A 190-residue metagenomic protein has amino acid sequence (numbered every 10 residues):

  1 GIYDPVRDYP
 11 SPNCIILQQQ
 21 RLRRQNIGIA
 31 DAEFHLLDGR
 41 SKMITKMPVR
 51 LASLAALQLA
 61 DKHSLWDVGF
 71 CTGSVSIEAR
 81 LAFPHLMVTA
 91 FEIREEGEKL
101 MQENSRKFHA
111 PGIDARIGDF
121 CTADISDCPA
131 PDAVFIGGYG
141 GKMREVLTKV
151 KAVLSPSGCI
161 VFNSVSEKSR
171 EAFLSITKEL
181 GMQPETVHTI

Functional and structural regions predicted by a protein language model:
G1-R40: A contiguous loop/helix-start segment that scaffolds small-molecule binding in enzyme catalytic cores
I44-D61: Conserved alpha-helix/loop element of class I SAM-dependent methyltransferases that forms part of the SAM/SAH-binding
K62-C71: Conserved class I S-adenosyl-L-methionine
T72-P84: Conserved SAM-binding loop of SAM-dependent methyltransferases across substrates and taxa, primarily the Class I
H85-T89: Short beta-strand element of Class I
F91-P131: S-adenosyl-L-methionine
E92-G97, G138-Y139, V165: Short beta->alpha hinge that forms the Motif I/post-I loop of the SAM-binding pocket
L147-I190: C-terminal substrate-binding/active-site "lid" region of AdoMet-derived donor-dependent transferases
